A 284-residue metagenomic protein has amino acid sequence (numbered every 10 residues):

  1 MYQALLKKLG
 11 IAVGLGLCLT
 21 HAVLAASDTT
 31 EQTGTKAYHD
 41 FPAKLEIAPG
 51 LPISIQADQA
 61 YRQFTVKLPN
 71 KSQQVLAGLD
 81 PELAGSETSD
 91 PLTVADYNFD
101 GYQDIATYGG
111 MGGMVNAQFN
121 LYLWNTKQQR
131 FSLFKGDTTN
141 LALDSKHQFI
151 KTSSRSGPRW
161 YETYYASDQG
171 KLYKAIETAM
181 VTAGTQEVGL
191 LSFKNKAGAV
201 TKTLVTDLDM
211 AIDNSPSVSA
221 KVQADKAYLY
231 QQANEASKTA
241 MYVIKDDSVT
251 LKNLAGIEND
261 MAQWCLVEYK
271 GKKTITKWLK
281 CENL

Functional and structural regions predicted by a protein language model:
G10-T20: Bacterial N-terminal signal peptides
A25-D90: Terminal domain-start segments
Q59, G113-A117, G157-W160, D260: Short, solvent-exposed loop/turn segments at conserved positions within beta-propeller repeat blades
K67-K71, V115-L133, Y164-Q169: Beta-propeller blade repeat segments, especially FG-GAP/WD-type strand-to-loop junctions in 6- to 7-bladed propeller
G78-P91, D137-K146, G184-E187: Repeat-based blade/solenoid architectures
N98-G109, Q148-K151: Acidic/hydrophobic-patterned starts of short beta strands in beta-sheet-rich repeat architectures
A179-V218, E268-L284: Boundary regions of SH3-family modules and the immediately adjacent low-complexity/disordered segments in eukaryotic
M241-L284: SH3/SH3-like beta-barrel superfamily modules
